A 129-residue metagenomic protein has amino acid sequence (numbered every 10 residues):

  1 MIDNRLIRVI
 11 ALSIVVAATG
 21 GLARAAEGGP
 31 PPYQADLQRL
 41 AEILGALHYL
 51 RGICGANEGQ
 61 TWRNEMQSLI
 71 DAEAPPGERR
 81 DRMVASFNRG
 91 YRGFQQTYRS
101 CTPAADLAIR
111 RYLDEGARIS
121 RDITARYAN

Functional and structural regions predicted by a protein language model:
M1-A11: Bacterial N-terminal signal peptides that target proteins for export
V9-G20: Bacterial N-terminal signal peptides
A25-A56: Immediate post-signal-peptide N-terminus of mature secreted/exported proteins
G29, E58-N129: Compact alpha-helical subdomains of small soluble proteins
